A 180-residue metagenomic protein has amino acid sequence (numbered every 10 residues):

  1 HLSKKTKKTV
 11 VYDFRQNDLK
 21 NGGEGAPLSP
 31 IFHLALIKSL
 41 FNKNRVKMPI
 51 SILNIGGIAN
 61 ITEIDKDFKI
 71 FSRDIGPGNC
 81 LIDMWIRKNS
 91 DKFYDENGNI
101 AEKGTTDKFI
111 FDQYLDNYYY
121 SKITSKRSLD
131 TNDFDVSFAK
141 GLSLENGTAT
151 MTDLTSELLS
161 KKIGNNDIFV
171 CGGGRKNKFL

Functional and structural regions predicted by a protein language model:
H1: Short beta-strand-loop/turn "lid" adjacent to the catalytic site in phosphate-handling enzymes
K5, V11-S39, S51-S121: Glycine-rich phosphate-binding loop plus the immediately following alpha-helix
G22, D74, T148, T152 (+1 more regions): Glycine- and other small-residue-rich loops at beta-strand/loop junctions that grip anionic moieties
L40-N44, K161-G164: Glycine-rich helix-loop-beta junction characteristic of Rossmann-like nucleotide cofactor-binding loops
K47-I50, N165-D167: Short coil/turn segments at beta-strand junctions that form active-site/ligand-binding loops
I55-I58, N166-R175: Glycine-rich beta-strand-to-loop/alpha-helix junction loops that act as flexible
D91-D167, N177-L180: A contiguous, well-structured pocket-lining segment that forms one wall/lid of small-molecule binding clefts in soluble
